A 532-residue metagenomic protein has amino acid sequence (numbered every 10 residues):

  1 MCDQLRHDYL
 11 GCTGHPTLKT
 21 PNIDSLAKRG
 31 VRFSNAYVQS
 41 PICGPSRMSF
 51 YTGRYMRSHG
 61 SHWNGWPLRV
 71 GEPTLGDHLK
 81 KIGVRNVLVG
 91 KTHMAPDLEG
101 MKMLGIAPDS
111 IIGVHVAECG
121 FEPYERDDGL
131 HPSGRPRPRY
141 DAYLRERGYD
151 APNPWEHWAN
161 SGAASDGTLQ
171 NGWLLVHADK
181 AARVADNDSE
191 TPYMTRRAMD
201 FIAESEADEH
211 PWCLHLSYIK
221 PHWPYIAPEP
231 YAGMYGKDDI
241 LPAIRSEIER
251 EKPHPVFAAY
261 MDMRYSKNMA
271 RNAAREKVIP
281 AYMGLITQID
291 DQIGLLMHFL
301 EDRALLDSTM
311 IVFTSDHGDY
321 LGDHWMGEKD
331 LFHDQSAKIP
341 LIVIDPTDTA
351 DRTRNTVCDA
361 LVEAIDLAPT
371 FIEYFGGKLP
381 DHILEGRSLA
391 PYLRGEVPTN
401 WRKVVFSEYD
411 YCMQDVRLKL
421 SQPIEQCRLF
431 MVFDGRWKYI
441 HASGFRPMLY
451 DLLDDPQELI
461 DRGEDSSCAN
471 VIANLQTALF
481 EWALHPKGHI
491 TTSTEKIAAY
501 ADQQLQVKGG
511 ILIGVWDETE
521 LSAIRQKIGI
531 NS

Functional and structural regions predicted by a protein language model:
M1-W437, H441, P447, P456-T477 (+1 more regions): Formylglycine-dependent sulfatase
L453: Residues forming the ATP-binding cleft of Hanks-type serine/threonine protein kinase domains
S466-L505: A contiguous, mid-protein "functional segment" used to position or interact with cofactors/ions or partner subunits
